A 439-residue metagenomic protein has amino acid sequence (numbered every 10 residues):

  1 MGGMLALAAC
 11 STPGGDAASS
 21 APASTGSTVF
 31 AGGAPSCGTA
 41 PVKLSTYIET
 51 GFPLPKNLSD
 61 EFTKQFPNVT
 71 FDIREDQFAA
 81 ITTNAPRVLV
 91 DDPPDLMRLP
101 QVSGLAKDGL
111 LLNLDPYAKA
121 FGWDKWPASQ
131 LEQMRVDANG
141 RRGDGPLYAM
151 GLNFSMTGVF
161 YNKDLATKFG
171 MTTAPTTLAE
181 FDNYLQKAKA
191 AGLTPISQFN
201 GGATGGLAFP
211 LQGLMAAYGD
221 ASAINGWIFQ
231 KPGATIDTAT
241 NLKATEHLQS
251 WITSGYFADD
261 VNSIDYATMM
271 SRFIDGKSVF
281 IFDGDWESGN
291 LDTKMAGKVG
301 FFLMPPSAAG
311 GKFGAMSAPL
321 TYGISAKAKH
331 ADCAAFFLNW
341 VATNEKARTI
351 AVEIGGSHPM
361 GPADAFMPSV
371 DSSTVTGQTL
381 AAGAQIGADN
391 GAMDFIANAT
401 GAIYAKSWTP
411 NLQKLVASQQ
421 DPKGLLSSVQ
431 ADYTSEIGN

Functional and structural regions predicted by a protein language model:
G2-G3, A8-D108, W123, T173 (+4 more regions): Conserved N-terminal structural module of periplasmic/extracytoplasmic solute-binding proteins
K64, G145, T167-F169, S254 (+2 more regions): Extracytoplasmic/periplasmic substrate-recognition and gating elements
E75-N84, T176-N183, D260-I274: Short helix-initiation/N-cap motifs at beta->coil->alpha
V102-M156, P210, G300-F302: Hinge/lid segment of periplasmic solute-binding proteins
D115-Q130, Y218-K243, T293-K294, P306-G314 (+2 more regions): Short, solvent-exposed loop/beta-turn-alpha elements that line the ligand-binding surface or hinge of extracytoplasmic
R142-L152, T157, D182-G233, S278: Extracytoplasmic/periplasmic solute-binding protein
L185-K187, F229-V261: Glycine-centered hinge/linker elements that transmit conformational signals in sensory and ligand-binding systems
F229-Q230, D364, G377-Y433: C-terminal capping/gating helix-and-loop segments adjacent to ligand/active sites or protein-protein/ligand interfaces
